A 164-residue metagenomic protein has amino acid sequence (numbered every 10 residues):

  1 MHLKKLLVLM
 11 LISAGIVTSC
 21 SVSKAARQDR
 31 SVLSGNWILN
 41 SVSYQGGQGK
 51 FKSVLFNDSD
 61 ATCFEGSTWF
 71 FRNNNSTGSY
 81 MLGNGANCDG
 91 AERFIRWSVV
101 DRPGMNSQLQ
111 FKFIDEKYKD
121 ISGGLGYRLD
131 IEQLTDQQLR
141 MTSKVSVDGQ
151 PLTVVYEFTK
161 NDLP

Functional and structural regions predicted by a protein language model:
M1-K5: Positively charged n-region of N-terminal signal peptides that target proteins for export
L6-A14: Sec-dependent N-terminal signal peptides
V17-S19: C-terminal motif of bacterial Sec signal peptides marking the signal peptidase cleavage site
S21-I38: N-terminal helix-cap/turn-to-beta initiation motif at the start of protein domains
V22, I95-V100, Q138-P164: Edge beta-strand at a domain terminus
S34-L39, Y44, L55, Q138-K144: Buried hydrophobic residues that stabilize the cores of well-folded domains
L39-G46, G66-L134: Contiguous, well-ordered beta-strand patches that form the walls/edges of small beta-barrel/beta-sandwich domains
G46-S59, G85-A86: Flexible, solvent-exposed loop segments that connect beta-strands
